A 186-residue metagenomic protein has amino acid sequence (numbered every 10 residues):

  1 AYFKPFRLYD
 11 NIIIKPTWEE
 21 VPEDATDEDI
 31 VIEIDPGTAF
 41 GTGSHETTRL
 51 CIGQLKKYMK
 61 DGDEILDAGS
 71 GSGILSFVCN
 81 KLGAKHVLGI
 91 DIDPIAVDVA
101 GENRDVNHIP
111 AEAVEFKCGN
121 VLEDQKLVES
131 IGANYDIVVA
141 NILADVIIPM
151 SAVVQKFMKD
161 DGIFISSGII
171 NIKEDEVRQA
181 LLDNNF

Functional and structural regions predicted by a protein language model:
A1-G41: Non-catalytic substrate-recognition/targeting regions of SAM-dependent transferases
E20, G73, I172: Surface-exposed, flexible loop/turn segments at secondary-structure boundaries
E33, S44-T48, L143: Short, conserved glycine- and acidic-residue-centered signature motifs in active-site or ligand-binding loops
T38, T42-V121: Conserved SAM/SAH cofactor-binding pocket of Class I
I92-F186: S-adenosylmethionine
